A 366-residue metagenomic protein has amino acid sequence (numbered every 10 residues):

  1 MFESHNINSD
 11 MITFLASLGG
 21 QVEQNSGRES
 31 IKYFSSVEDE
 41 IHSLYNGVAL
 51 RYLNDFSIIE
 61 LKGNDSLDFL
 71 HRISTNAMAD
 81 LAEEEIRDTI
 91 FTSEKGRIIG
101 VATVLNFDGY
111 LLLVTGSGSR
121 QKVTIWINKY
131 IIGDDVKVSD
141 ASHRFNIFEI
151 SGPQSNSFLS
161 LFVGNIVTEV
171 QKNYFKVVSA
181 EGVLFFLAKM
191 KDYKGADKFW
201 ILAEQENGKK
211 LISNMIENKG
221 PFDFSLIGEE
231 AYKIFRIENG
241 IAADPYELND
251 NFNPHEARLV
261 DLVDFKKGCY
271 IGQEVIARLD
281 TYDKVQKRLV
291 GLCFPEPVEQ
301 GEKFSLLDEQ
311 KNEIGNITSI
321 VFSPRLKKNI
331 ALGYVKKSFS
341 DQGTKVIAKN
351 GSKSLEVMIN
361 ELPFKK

Functional and structural regions predicted by a protein language model:
M1-D88, T92-I99: Acidic, proline/glycine-enriched N-terminal capping motif
F2-D10, F14, A102, F235 (+4 more regions): Glycine-rich, small/acidic residue-mixed loop/short-helix segments
F2-S35, V136-L289, E313: Glycine-rich, acidic
N64-D65, G116-Q121, P153-S155, E204-K209 (+1 more regions): Helix N-cap motif at beta-to-alpha junctions
S66-N106, P153-D192: A glycine-rich (often HGG/GG-containing) alpha/beta subdomain
I73, W126-K129, F162-G164, L211-P221 (+2 more regions): Short amphipathic alpha-helices in soluble, non-transmembrane regions that often serve as interface/regulatory elements
T103, V114-K122, W126-S139: A generic, well-ordered mixed alpha/beta core segment in the N-terminal half of proteins
L111-L113, D197-A203, K328-K336: A generic structural motif
